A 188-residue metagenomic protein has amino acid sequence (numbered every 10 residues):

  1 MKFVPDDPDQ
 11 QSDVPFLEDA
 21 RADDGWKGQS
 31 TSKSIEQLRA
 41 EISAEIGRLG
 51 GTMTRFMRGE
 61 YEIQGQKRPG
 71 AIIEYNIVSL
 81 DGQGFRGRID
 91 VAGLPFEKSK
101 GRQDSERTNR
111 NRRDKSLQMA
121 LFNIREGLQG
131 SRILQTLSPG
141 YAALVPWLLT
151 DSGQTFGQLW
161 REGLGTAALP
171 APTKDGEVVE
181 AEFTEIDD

Functional and structural regions predicted by a protein language model:
M1-A44: Terminal, regulation- and interaction-focused segments at domain boundaries
M1-F3, D7, I89-D188: Intrinsically disordered, low-complexity regulatory regions enriched in serine/threonine/proline and acidic residues
R21, I42-A44, I63, S105 (+1 more regions): Short, flexible coil/linker segments at or flanking structured domains
S34-R88: Compact, well-ordered interaction domains used in eukaryotic information-processing assemblies
